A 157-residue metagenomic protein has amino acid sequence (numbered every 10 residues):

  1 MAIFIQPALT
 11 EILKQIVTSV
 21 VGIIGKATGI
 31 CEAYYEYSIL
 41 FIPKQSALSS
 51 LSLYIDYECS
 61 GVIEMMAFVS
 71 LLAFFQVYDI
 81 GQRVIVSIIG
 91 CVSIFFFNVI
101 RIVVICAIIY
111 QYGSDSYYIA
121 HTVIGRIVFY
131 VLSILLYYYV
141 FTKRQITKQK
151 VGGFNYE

Functional and structural regions predicted by a protein language model:
M1-E157: Hydrophobic N-terminal alpha-helices or hydrophobic patches in metabolic proteins across all domains of life
